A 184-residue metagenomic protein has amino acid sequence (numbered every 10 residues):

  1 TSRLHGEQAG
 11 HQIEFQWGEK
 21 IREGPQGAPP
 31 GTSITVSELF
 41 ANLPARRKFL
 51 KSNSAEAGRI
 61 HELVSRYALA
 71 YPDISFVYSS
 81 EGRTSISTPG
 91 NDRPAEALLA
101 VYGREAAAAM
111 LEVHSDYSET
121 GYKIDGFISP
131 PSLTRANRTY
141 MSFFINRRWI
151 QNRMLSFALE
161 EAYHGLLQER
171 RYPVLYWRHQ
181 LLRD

Functional and structural regions predicted by a protein language model:
T1-D184: N-terminal phosphate-binding caps/lids of nucleotide- and nucleic-acid-binding domains
